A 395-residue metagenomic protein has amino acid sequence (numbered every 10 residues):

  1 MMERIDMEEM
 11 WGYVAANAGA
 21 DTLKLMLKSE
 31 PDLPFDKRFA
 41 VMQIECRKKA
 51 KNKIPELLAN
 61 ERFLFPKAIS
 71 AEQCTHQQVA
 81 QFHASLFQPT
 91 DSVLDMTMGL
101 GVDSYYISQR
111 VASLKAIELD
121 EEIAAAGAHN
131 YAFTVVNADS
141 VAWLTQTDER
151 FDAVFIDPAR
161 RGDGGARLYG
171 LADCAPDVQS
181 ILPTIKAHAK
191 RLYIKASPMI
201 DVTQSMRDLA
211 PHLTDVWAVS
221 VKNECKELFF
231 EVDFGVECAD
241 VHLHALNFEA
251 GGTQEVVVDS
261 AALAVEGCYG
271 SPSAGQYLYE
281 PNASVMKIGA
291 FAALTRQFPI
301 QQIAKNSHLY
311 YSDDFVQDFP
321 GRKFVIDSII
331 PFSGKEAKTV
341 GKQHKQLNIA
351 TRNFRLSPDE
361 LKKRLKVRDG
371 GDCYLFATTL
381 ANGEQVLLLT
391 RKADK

Functional and structural regions predicted by a protein language model:
M1-K395: SAM-dependent transferase fold signal centered on methyltransferase-like domains, encompassing both Class I
